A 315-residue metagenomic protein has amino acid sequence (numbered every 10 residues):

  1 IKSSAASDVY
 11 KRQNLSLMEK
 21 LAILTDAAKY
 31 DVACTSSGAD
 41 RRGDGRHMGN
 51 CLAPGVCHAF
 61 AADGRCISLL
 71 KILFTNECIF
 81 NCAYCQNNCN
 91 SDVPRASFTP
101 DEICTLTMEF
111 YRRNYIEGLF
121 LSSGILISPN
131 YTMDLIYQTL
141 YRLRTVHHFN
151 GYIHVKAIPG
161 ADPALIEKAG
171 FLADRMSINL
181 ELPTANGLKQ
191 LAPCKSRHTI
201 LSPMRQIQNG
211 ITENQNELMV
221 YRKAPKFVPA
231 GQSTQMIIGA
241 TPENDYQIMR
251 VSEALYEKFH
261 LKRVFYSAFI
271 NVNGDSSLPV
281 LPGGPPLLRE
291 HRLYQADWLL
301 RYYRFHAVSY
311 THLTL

Functional and structural regions predicted by a protein language model:
I1-Y10, H312: Single conserved hydrophobic/aromatic residue that forms the stacking wall/gate of nucleotide- or nucleobase-binding
S7, K11-E77: Flexible, acidic/Gly-rich N-terminal and inter-domain linker regions that tether and position cofactor-handling modules
I72-N76, A173-R175, L182, I270: Short glycine-enriched loops at secondary-structure junctions
E77-N87: Local cysteine-cluster metal-coordination motifs and their immediate loop/turn environment, predominantly Fe-S cluster
N88-I103, F110-I136, R142-P163, G170-M219 (+3 more regions): Core AdoMet radical
T107, D162, I166, D245-S252: Short, acidic/polar
K168-A173, E253-E257: Short, surface-exposed basic-aromatic patches at helix termini and helix-loop junctions that form
T184, T199-D275, P285-V308: Conserved C-terminal portion of the radical SAM core fold that forms the substrate/S-adenosylmethionine-binding
